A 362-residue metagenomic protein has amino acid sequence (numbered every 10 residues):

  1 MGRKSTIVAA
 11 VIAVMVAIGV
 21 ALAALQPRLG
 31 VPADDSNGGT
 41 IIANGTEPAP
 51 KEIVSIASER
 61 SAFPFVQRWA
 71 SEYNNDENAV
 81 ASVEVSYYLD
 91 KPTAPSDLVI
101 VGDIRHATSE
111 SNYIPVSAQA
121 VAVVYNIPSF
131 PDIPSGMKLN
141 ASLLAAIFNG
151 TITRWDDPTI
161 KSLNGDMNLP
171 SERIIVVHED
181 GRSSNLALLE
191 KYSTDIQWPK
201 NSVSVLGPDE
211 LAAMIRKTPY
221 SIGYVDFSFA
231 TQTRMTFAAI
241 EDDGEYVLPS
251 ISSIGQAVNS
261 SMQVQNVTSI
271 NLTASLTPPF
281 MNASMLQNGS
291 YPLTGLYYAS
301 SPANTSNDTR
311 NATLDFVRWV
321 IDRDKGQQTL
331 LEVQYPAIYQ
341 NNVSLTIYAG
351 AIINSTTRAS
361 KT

Functional and structural regions predicted by a protein language model:
G2-A13, A21-T362: Flexible loop/hinge segments at secondary-structure junctions
